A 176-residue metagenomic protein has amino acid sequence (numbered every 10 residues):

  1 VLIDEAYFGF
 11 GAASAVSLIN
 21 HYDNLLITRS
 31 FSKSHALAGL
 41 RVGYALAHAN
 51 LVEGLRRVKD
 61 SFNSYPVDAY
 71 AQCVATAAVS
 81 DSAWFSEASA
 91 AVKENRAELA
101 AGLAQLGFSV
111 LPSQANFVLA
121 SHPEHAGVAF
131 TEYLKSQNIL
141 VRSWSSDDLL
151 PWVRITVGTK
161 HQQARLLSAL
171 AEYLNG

Functional and structural regions predicted by a protein language model:
V1-V16, H35: Conserved PLP phosphate-binding loop immediately N-terminal to the Schiff-base lysine helix in PLP-dependent enzymes
I3, I27-R29, P112, V141-S143: Hydrophobic residues in well-ordered beta-strands that form the structural core
N24-A104, F108-L111: PLP-dependent aminotransferase class I/II
G39, Q114, D148-P151: Short acidic/glycine-enriched loop/turn segments that link adjacent beta-strands
A47, A120-E124, V157-T159: Short beta-strand-to-loop capping motifs
V92-K93, G102-Q137, V153: Conserved PLP-binding catalytic core of the aspartate aminotransferase-like
Y133-Q137, R142, S146-G176: PLP-dependent enzyme catalytic core of the Aspartate aminotransferase-like
